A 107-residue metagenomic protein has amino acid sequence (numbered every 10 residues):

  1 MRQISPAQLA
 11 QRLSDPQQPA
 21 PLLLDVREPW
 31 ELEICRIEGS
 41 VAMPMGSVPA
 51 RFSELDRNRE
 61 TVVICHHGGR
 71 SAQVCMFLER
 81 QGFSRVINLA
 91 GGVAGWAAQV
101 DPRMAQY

Functional and structural regions predicted by a protein language model:
M1-P21, E28-E60, R70-Y107: Rhodanese-like catalytic fold shared by cysteine-dependent sulfurtransferases and DSP/PTP-type phosphatases
I64-C65: Short, surface-exposed ligand- or partner-binding patches at beta-edge/loop junctions that are enriched in aromatics
